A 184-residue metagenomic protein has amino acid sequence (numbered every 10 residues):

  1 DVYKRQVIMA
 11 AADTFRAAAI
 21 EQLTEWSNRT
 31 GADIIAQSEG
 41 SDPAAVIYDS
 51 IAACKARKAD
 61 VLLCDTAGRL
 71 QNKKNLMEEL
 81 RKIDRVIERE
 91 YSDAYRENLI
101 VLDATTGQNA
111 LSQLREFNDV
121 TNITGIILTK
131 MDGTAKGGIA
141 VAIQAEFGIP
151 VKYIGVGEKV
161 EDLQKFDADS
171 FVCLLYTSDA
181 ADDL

Functional and structural regions predicted by a protein language model:
Y3, Y176-L184: Single conserved hydrophobic/aromatic residue that forms the stacking wall/gate of nucleotide- or nucleobase-binding
K4-E97, G138, E146-L175: Nucleotide-state-sensitive switch-loop elements of NTP-binding domains
A12, E39, L102-D103, D132: Glycine- and other small-residue-rich loops at beta-strand/loop junctions that grip anionic moieties
R16, G68, T106, D132 (+1 more regions): Short, glycine/acidic-enriched loop or turn micro-motifs at the edges of active sites
I83-D93, T105-N122: Conserved C-terminal guanine-recognition region of P-loop GTPase G domains, centered on the G4
Y95-V101, T121-M131, I149-G155: Conserved beta-strand/loop subsegment of P-loop NTPase cores
L111-S112, L128-K136: Active-site capping/gating segments
